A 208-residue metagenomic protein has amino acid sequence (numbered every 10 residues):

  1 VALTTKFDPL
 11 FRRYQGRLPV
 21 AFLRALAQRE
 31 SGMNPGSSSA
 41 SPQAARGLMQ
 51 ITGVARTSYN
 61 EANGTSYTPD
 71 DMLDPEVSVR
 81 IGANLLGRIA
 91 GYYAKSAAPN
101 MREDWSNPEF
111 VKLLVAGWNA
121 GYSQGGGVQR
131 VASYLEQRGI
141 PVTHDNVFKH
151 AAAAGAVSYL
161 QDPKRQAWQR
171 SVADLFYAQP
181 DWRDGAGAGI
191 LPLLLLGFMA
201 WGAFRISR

Functional and structural regions predicted by a protein language model:
V1-G16, V54-W201, I206: Non-catalytic cell-wall polysaccharide-engagement segments
R17-R46, Q50-N63: Secreted/periplasmic proteins that engage bacterial cell-wall peptidoglycan
